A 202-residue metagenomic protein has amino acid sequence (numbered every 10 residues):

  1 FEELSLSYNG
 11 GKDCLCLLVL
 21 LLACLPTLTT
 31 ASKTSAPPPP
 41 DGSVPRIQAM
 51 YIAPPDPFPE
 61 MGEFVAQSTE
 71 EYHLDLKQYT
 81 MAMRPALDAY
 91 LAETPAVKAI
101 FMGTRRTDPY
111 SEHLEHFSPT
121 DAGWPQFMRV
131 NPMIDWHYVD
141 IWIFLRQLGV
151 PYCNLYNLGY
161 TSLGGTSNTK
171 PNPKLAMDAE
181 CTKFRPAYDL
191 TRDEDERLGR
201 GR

Functional and structural regions predicted by a protein language model:
F1-R202: Nucleotide-activated chemistry modules centered on ATP-dependent adenylation/adenylyltransferase
